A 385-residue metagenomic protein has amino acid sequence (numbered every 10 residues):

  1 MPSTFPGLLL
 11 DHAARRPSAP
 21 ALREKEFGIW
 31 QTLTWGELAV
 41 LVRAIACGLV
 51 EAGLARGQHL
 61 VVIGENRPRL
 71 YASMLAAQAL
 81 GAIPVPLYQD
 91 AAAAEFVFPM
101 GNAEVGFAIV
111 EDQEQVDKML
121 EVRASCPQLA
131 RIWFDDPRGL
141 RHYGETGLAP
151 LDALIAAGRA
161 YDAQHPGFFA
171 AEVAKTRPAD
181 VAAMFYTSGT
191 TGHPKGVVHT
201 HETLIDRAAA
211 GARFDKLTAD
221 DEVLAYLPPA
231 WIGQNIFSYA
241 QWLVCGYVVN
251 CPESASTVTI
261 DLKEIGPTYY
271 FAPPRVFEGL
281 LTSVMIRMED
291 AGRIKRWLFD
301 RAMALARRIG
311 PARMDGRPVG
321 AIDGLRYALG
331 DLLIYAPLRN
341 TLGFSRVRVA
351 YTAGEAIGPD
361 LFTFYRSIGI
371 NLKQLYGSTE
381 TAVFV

Functional and structural regions predicted by a protein language model:
L8-L33, L140: AMP-dependent adenylate-forming
L10, C47, E51-A52, A79-A157 (+1 more regions): Structural core segment of the AMP-binding/adenylate-forming
P17-P20, F134, D152, R159-Y186 (+2 more regions): Conserved pre-ATP/AMP-binding loop-to-beta segment of ANL
L22-R67, Y71-L75, A92-V97, P150-I155 (+1 more regions): Conserved AMP-binding/adenylate-forming core of the ANL superfamily
T32-G36, A182-A208: Conserved AMP-binding A3 loop
A46, H59, E65-V85, Q89-A93 (+4 more regions): A short helix-loop-beta submotif of the ANL/AMP-binding
A91-V122, I205-L224, A255-Y269, T341: Conserved ATP-dependent adenylate/AMP-binding module captured primarily in the ANL superfamily
I205-E222, P229-Y335, R346, N371: Conserved AMP-binding/adenylation subdomain of ANL enzymes
